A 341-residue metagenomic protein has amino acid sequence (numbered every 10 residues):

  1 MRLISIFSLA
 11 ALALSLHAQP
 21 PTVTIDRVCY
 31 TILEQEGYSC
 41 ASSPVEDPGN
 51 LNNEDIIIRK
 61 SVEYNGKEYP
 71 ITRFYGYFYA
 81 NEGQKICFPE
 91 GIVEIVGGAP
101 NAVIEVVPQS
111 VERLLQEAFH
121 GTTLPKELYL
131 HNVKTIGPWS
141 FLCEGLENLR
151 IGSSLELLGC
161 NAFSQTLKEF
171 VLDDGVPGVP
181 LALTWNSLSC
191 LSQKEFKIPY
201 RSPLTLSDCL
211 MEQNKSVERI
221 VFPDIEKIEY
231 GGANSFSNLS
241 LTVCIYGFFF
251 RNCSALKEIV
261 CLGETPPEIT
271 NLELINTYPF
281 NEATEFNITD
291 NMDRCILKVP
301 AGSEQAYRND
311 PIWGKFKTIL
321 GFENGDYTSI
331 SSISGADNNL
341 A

Functional and structural regions predicted by a protein language model:
M1-P21, T328: Bacterial Sec-dependent N-terminal signal peptides
F7-A10, S15, A99, L115 (+3 more regions): Short, intrinsically disordered, low-complexity terminal segments
Q19-K67: N-terminal segments that cap or nucleate solenoid repeat domains
Q35, L51-T72, E82-E94, N101-R113 (+9 more regions): Structural signature of tandem-repeat unit edges
Y75-G76: Signature of short aromatic-glycine-proline-rich micro-motifs recurring in repeat-based ectodomains
G98-A99, T184-N186, L272-E285, Q305-K317: Short, aromatic/basic amphipathic alpha-helical patches
E323-A341: Residue-level detector of functionally pivotal "anchor" positions at catalytic/ligand-binding pockets or at interdomain
